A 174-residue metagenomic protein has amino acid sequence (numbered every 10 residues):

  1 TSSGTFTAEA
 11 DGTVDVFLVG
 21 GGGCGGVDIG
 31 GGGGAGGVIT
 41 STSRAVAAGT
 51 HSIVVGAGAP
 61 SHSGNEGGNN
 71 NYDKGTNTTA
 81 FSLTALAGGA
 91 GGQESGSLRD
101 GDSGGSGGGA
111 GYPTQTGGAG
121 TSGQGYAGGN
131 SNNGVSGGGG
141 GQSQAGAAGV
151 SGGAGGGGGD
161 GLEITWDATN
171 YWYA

Functional and structural regions predicted by a protein language model:
T1-A10, N69-N71, Q115, G149-W166: Surface-exposed ligand/attachment interfaces on beta-rich extracellular proteins
T1-S2, V19-F81, S95-R99, G157-D160: Glycine-rich strand-loop-strand elements at beta-sheet edges
F6-V27, A174: A short glycine-rich, aromatic-capped structural motif
D15-V19, S52-G56, T165, W172-A174: Residues within well-ordered beta-strands of beta-sheet-rich folds
T78, D102-S106, S136: Short linear Ser/Thr-Pro motifs
G92-S131: Core domains of carbohydrate- and sulfate-ester-processing enzymes
A119-T121, G125-A174: Acidic, glycine-rich loop-and-strand cores that form catalytic or ligand-binding grooves in diverse globular domains
